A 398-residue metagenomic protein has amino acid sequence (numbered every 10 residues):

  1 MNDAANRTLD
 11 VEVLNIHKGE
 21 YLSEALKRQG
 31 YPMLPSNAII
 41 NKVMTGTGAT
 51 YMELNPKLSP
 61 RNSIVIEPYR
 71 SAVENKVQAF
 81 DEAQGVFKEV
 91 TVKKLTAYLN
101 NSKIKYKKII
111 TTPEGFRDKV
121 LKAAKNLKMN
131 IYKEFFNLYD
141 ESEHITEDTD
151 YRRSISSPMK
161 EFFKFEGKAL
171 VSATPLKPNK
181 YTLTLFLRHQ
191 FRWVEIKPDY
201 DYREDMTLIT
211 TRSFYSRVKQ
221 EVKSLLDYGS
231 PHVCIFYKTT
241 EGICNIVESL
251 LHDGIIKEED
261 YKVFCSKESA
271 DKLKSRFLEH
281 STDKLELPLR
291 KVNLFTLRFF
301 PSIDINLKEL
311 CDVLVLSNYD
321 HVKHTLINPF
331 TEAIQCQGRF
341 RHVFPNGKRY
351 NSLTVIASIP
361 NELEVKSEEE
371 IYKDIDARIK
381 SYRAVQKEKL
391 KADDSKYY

Functional and structural regions predicted by a protein language model:
M1-V292, F300-P301, L307-H324, P329-V355 (+1 more regions): N-terminal helicase ATP-binding lobe
T296: Anionic-ligand binding region
